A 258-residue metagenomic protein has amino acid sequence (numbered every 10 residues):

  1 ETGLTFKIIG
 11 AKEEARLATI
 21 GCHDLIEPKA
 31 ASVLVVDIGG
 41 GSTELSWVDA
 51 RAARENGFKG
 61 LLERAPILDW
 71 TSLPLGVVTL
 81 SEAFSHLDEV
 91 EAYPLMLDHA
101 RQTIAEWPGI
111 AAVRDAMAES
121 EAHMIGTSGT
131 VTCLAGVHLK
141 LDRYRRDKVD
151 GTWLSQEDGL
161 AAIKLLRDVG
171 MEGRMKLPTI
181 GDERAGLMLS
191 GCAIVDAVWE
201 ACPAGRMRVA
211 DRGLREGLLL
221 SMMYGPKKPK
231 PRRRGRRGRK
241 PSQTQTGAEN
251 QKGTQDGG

Functional and structural regions predicted by a protein language model:
E1-S32, W47, E55-G57, R64-T244 (+1 more regions): Helical "lid/coupling" subdomains associated with nucleotide-phosphate turnover
V36-I38: Catalytic cores of RNA-modifying enzymes
G40-W47: Acidic, divalent-metal-coordinating active-site segment for phosphoryl/phosphodiester hydrolysis, typified by short
Q245, N250-Q251: Short, charge-rich patches within N-terminal targeting peptides
